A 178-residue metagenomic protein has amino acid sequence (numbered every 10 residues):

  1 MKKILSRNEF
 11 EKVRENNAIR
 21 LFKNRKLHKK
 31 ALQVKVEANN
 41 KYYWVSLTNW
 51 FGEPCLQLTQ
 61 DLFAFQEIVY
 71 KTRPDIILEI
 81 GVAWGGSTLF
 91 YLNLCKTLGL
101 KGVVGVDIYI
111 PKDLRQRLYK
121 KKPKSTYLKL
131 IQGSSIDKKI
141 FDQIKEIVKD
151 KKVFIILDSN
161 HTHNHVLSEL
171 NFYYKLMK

Functional and structural regions predicted by a protein language model:
M1-L32: N-terminal auxiliary segments of SAM/dcSAM-dependent transferases
I4, N16, A38, W44-V45 (+3 more regions): Generic detection of intrinsically disordered/low-complexity segments and helix-coil linkers/edges
L5, I19-K23, E37-Y42, F154: Membrane-proximal envelope and lipid/glycan-remodeling enzymes
N16-K26, V45-F51, Y127, H161-T162: Short, mixed-charge, low-aromatic patches
K29-Q57: Class I SAM-dependent transferase core
F51-K178: S-adenosylmethionine/decaboxylated-SAM
